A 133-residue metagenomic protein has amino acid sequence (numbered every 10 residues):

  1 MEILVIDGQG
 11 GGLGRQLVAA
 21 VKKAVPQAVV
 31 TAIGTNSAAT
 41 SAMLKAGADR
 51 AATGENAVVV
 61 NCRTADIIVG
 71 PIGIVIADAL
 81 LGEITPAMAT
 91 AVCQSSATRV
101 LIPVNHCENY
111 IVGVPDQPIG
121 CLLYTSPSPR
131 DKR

Functional and structural regions predicted by a protein language model:
E2-D7, I68-V75, V100: Short glycine-rich or small-residue beta-strand-to-loop segments that form or flank ligand, phosphate, metal/Fe-S
L4-G34: Glycine-rich phosphate/diphosphate-binding loop of Rossmann-like nucleotide-binding domains
G8, T35-A38, N56, I74 (+1 more regions): Short, ordered loop/turn segments at secondary-structure junctions
T31, A52, T98-I102: Hydrophobic/aromatic beta-strand patches that form the interior of the parallel beta-sheet core in alpha/beta enzyme
I33-A52: N-terminal beta-loop-helix "entrance" segment that forms/cooperates in small-molecule cofactor or anionic ligand
R50-M88: Glycine-rich phosphate-binding loop
I84, A89-L123: Ser/Thr/Gly-rich flexible loops in soluble cytosolic domains mediating phosphotransfer, phosphorylation
Y124-R133: Single conserved hydrophobic/aromatic residue that forms the stacking wall/gate of nucleotide- or nucleobase-binding
